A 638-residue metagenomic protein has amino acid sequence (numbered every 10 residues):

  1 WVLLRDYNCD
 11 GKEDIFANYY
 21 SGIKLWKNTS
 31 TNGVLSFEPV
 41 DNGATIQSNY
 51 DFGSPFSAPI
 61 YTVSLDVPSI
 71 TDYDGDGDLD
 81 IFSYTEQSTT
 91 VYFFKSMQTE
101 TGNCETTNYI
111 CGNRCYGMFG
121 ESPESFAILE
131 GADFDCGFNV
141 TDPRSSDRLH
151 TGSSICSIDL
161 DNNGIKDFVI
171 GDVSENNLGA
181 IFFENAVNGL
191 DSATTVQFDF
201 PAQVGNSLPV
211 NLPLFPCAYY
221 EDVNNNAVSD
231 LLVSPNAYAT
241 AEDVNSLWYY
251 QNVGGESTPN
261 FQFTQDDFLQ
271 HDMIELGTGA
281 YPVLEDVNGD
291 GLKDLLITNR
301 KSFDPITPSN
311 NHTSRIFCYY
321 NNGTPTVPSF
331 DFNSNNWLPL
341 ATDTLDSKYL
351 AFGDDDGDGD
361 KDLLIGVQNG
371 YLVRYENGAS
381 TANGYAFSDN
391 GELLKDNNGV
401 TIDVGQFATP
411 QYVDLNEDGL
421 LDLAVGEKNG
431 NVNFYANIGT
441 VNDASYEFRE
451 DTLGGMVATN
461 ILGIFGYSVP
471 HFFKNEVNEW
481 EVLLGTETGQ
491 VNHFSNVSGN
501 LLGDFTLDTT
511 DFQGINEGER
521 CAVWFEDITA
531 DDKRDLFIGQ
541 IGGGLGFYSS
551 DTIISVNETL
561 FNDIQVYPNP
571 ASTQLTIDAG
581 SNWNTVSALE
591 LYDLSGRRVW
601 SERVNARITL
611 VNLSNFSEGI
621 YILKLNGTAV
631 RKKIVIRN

Functional and structural regions predicted by a protein language model:
W1-V556: Beta-propeller-forming repeat regions
T559-Y567, A571-N638: C-terminal outer-membrane/trafficking sorting elements
